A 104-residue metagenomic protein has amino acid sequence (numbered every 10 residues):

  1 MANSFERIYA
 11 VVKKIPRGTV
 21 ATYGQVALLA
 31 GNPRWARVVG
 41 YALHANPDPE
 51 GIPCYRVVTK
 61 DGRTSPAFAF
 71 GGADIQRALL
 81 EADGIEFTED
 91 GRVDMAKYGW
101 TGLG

Functional and structural regions predicted by a protein language model:
M1-G104: Nucleic acid-binding interface residues in structured DNA/RNA-binding domains, emphasizing the DNA-engaging scaffolds
